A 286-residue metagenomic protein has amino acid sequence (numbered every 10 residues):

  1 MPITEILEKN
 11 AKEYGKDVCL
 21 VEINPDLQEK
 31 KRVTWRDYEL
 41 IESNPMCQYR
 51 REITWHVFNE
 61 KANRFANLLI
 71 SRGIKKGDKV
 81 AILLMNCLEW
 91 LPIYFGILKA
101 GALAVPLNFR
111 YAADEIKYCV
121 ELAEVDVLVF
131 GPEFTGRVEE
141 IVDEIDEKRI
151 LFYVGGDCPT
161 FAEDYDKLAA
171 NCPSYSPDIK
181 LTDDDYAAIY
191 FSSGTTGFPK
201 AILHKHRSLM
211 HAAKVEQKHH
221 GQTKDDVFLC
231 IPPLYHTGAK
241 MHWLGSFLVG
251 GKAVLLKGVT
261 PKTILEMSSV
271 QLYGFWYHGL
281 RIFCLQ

Functional and structural regions predicted by a protein language model:
E5-E8, S71-R72, K99-K167, K180: Structural core segment of the AMP-binding/adenylate-forming
K16-V18, A170-F191, F198, G221-V227: Conserved pre-ATP/AMP-binding loop-to-beta segment of ANL
C19-C87, L91-F95, A112-K117, D166: Conserved AMP-binding/adenylate-forming core of the ANL superfamily
N24-R51, T135-D183: ANL superfamily adenylate-forming
E52-H56, A187-H211: Conserved AMP-binding A3 loop
K79, M85-V105, F109-A113, E121-V127 (+3 more regions): A short helix-loop-beta submotif of the ANL/AMP-binding
L84-M85, A102-V120, P132-R137, G251-V270 (+2 more regions): ATP-dependent adenylate-forming carboxylate-activation enzymes
M210-V227, Y235-G274, Q286: Conserved AMP-binding/adenylation subdomain of ANL enzymes
